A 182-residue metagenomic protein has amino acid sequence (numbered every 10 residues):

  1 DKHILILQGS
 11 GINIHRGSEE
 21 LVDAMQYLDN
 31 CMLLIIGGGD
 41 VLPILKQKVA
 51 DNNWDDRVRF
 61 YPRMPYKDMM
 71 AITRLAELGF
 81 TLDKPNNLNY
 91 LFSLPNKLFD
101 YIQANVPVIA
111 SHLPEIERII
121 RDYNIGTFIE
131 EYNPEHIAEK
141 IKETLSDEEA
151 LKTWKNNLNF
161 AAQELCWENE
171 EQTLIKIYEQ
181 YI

Functional and structural regions predicted by a protein language model:
D1-M25, L34, L174: Conserved donor-binding/catalytic core segment of Leloir-type glycosyltransferases
K2, I36, I44-L78: Nucleotide-activated donor-binding/catalytic signature segment of Leloir-type glycosyltransferases, i.e., the conserved
G11-G17, L42, F128-E131, E164: A short, basic/aromatic alpha-helical/loop segment that forms part of the nucleotidyl-sugar donor-binding site
R57, I72-L91, V106: Acidic donor-binding loop of glycosyltransferase active sites
K67-M70, F92-A104, P114-R118: Short alpha-helical segment that forms part of, or immediately flanks, the ligand-binding pocket in carbohydrate-active
R74-E77, L98-P107, S111, Y123 (+1 more regions): Conserved donor-binding/catalytic loop of nucleotide-activated donor transferases
Y123, T127-P134, E143-E149: Conserved acidic donor-binding segment of nucleotide-sugar-dependent glycosyltransferases
E149-Q180: A charged, aromatic-enriched C-terminal amphipathic alpha-helix characteristic of glycosyltransferases across folds
